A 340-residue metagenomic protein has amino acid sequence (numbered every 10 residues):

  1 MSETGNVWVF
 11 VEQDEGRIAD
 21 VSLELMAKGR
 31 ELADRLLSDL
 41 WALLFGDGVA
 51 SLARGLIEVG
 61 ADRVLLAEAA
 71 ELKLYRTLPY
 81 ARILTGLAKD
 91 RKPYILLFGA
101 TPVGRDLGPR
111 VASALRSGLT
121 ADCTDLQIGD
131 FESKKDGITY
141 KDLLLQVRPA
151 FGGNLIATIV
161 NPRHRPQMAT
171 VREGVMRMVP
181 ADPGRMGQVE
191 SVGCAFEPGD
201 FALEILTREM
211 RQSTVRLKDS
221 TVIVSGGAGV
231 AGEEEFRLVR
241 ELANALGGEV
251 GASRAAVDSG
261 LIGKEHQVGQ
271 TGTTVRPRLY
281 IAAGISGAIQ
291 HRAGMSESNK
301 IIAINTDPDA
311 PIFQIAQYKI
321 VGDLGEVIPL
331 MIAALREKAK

Functional and structural regions predicted by a protein language model:
M1-K340: N-terminal glycine-rich FAD/FM-binding segment characteristic of electron-transfer flavoproteins
